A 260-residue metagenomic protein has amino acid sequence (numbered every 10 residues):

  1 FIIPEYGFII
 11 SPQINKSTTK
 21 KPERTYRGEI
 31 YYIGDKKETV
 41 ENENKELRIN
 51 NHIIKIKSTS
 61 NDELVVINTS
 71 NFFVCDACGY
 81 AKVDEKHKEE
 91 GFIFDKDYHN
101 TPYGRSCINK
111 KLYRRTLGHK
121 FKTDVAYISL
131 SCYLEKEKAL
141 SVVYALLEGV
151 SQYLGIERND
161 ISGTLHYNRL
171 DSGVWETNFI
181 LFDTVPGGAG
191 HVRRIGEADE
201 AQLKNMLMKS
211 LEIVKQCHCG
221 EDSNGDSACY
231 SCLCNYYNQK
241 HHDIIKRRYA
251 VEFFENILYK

Functional and structural regions predicted by a protein language model:
F1-K260: Extended, highly charged accessory segments
